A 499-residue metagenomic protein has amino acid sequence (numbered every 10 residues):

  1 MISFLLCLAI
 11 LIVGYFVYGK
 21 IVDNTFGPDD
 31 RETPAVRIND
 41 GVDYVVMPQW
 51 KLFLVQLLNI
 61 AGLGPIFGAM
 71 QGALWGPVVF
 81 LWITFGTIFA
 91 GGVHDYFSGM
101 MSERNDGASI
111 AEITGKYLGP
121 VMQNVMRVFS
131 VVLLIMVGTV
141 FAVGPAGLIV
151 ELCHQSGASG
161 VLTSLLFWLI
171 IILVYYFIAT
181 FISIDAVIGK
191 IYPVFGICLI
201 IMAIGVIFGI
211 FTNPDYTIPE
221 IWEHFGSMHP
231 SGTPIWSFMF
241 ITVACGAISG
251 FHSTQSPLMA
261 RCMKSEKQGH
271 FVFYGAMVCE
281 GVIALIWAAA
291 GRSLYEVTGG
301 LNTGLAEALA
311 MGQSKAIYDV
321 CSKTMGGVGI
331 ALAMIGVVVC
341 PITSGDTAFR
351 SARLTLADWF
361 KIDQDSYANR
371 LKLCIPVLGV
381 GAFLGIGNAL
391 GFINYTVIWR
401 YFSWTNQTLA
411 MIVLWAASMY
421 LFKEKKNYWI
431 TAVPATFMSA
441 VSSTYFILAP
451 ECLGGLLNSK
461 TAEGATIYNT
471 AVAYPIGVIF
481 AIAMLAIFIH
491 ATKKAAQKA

Functional and structural regions predicted by a protein language model:
M1-G19, G72-S102, A111, I330 (+1 more regions): Extracellular loop-to-transmembrane helix junctions
C7-V17, S130, L134-G138, G196-P214 (+2 more regions): Selective recognition of specific alpha-helical transmembrane segments in multi-pass small-molecule
I10-I66, Q268: Membrane-interface "cap" regions at the ends of multi-pass membrane proteins
I10-L11, Y15, Q56, A90-D106 (+5 more regions): Helix-loop-helix module between adjacent transmembrane segments
M47-G64, G205-D215, H224-W287, L332-S344: Hydrophobic, membrane-embedded alpha-helices of multi-pass small-molecule transporters
G99, I210-I221, Y274-D319, A389-I393: Extracellular/periplasmic helix-exit of transmembrane alpha-helices
P120-R127, L162-I170, G275-A284, G291-R292 (+6 more regions): Loop-to-transmembrane helix boundary motifs in multi-pass membrane proteins
G138-S156, T163, F167-W168, T180 (+3 more regions): Hydrophobic alpha-helical segments and their helix-loop junctions in multi-pass secondary transporters
